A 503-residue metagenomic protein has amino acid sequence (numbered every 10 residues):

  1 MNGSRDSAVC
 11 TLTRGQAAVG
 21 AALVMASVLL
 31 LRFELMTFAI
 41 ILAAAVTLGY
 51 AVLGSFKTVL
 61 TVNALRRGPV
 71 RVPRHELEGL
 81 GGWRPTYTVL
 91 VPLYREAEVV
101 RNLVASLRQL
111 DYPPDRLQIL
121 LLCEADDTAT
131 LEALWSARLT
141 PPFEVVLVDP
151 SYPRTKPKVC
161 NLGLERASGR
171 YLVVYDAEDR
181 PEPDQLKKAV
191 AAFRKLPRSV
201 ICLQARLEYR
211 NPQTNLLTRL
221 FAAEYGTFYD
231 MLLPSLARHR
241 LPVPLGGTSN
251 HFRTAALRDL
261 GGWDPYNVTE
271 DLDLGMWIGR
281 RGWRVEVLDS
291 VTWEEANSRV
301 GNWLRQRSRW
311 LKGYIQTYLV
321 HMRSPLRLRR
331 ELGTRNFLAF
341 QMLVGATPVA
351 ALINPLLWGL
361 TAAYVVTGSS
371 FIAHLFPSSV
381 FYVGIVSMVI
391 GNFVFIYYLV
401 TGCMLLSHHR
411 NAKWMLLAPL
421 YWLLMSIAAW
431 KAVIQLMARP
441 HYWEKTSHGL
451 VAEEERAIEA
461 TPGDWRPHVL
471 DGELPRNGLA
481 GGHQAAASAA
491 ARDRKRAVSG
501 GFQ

Functional and structural regions predicted by a protein language model:
S27-K57, N63-R71, H75-G79, M342-A438: Membrane-embedded multi-pass helical conduit in multi-pass membrane proteins, especially envelope-biosynthetic
S55-D115: N-terminal signal-anchor transmembrane helix
P85-T88, Q118, R258, D273: Cell-envelope/extracellular polymer assembly enzymes that use nucleotide-activated donors
R108-Y152: Acidic donor-binding segment of Leloir-type glycosyltransferases
W135-P141, V145-E165, G169-R170, P183-V268 (+1 more regions): Long helical/loop segments within the catalytic core of UDP-sugar-dependent glycosyltransferases, especially the large
V268-L274: Acidic donor-binding loop at a coil-to-helix junction in glycosyltransferase catalytic cores that engages
G275-W293: Catalytic donor-sugar/metal-binding loop of nucleotide-sugar-dependent glycosyltransferases
